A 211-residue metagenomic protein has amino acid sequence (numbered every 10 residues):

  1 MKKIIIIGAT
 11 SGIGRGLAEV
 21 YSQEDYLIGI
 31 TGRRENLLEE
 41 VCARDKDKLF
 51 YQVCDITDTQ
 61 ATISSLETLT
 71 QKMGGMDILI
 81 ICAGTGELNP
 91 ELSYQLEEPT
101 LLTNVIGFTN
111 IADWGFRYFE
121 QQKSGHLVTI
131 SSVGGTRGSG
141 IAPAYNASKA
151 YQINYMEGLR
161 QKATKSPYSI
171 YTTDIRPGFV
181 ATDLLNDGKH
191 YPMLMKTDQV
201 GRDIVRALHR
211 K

Functional and structural regions predicted by a protein language model:
T10-S11: Conserved glycine-rich cofactor-binding loop
E24-E40: Conserved glycine-rich Rossmann-like NAD(P)H-binding loop of the short-chain dehydrogenase/reductase
C82-L88: Conserved NAD(P)H cofactor-binding loop of Rossmann-fold oxidoreductase domains
N89-L102: Short alpha-helical oligomerization interface
A112, S148: Active-site helix of classical SDR
S132: Residue(s) in the substrate-gating loop at a strand-loop-helix junction that position the organic substrate next
D174, K189-K211: C-terminal helical subdomain
